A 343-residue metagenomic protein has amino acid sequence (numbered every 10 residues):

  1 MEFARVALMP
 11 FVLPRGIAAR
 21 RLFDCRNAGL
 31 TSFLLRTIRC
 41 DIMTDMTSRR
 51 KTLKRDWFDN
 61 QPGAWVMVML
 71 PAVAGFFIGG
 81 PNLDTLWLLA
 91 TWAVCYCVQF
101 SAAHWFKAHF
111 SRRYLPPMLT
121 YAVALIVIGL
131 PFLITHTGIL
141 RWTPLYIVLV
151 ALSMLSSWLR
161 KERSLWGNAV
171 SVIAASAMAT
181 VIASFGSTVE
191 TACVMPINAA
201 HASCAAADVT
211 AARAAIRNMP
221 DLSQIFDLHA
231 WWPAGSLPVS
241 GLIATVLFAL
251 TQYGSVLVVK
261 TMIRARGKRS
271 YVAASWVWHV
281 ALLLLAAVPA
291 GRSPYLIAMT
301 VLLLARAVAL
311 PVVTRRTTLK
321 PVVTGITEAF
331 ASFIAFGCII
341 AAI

Functional and structural regions predicted by a protein language model:
D41-A124, G129-P131, T135, I139: N-terminal topogenic module of multi-pass integral membrane proteins
R50-W65, W105, H109-P117, M154-I173 (+2 more regions): Interhelical loop and helix-boundary elements at the membrane-water interface of polytopic inner-membrane proteins
A74-L88, L130-R141, A177-I243, L285-L296 (+1 more regions): Helix-coil boundary and interhelical linker segments in multi-pass alpha-helical membrane proteins
L83-W87, P117-A151, V277-R315: Transmembrane helix-loop-helix
T91-S101, I147-S157, A175-A177, L247-V256 (+1 more regions): Alpha-helical transmembrane segments and their membrane-interface exit regions
P117-V127, V170-S184, V272-L284, I326-I339: Small-residue-rich segments of transmembrane alpha-helices in multi-pass membrane proteins, especially helix faces
I126-P131, T143-I182: Intramembrane alpha-helical segments
S236, S240-L247, T251-P289: A mid-sequence, solvent-exposed acidic-amphipathic segment
